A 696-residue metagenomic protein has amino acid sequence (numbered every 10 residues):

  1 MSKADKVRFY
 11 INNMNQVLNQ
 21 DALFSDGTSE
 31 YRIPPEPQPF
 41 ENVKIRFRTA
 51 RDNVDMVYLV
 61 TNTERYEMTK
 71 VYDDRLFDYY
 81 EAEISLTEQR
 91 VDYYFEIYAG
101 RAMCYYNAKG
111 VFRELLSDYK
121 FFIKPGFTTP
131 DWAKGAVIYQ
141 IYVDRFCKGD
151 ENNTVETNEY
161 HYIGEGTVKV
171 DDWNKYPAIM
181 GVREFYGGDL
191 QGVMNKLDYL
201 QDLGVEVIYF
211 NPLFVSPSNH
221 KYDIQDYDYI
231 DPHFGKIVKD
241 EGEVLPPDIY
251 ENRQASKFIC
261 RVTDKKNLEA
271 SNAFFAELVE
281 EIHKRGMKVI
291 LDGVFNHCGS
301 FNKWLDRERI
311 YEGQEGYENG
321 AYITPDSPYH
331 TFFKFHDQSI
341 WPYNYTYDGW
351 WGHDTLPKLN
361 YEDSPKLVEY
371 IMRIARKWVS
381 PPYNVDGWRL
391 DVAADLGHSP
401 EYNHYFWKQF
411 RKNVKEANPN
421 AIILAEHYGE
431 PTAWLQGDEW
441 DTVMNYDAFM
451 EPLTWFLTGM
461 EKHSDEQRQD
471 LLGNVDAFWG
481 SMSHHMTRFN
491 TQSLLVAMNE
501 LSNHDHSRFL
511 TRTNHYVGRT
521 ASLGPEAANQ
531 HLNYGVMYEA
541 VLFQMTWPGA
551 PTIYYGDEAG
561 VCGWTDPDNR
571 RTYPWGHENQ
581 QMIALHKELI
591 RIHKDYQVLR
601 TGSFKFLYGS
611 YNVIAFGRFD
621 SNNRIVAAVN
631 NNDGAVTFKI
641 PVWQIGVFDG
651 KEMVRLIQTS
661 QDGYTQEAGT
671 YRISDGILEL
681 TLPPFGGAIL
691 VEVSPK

Functional and structural regions predicted by a protein language model:
M1-Y142, K148, V155-E156, G164-E165 (+6 more regions): Carbohydrate-interacting/catalytic domains
N53, V137, G204, D223 (+2 more regions): Short loop/turn motifs at secondary-structure junctions
V137-Y139, I208-F210, V289-L291, W388 (+3 more regions): Hydrophobic faces of well-ordered beta-strands that scaffold small-molecule active sites in alpha/beta enzyme cores
V143-E206, L213-P382, F410, E416 (+2 more regions): Substrate-binding/active-site clefts of carbohydrate-active enzymes
F214, F295-G299, A394-L396, G429 (+1 more regions): Active-site-proximal loop/turn and secondary-structure-junction residues that shape catalytic pockets, frequently
D223-D231, T520-G524, D566-W575: Short glycine/proline- and charge-enriched loop/turn segments that cap or connect secondary-structure elements
F301-W304, A375-R376, P382-N384, W407 (+6 more regions): Conserved alpha/beta catalytic core and glycan-binding cleft of carbohydrate-active enzymes
P357-D363, V392-R411: Active-site cleft segment of glycoside hydrolase catalytic domains centered on the general acid/base Glu
